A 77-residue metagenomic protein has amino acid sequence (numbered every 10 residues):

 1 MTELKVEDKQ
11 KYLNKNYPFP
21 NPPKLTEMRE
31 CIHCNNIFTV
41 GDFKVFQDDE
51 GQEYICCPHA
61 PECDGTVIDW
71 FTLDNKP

Functional and structural regions predicted by a protein language model:
M1-T2: Classical cleavable N-terminal Sec signal peptides
V6-N21, F38-K44: Short Cys/His-rich Zn2+-coordinating modules
P23, I37-V40, C63-D69: Secreted/processed peptides and extracellular or luminal domains of membrane proteins
L25-T26, Q52: Flanking scaffold residues of small Cys/His-coordinated metal-binding clusters
C31-C34, C57-A60: Short cysteine-rich clusters marking metal-coordination/redox-active sites
T39, Y54-C57: Zinc-coordinating Cys/His ligand positions in small cysteine/histidine-rich zinc-finger domains
K44-I55: Short linker/helix segments within small regulatory modules
P58-K76: Short metal-binding segments enriched for Cys and/or His
